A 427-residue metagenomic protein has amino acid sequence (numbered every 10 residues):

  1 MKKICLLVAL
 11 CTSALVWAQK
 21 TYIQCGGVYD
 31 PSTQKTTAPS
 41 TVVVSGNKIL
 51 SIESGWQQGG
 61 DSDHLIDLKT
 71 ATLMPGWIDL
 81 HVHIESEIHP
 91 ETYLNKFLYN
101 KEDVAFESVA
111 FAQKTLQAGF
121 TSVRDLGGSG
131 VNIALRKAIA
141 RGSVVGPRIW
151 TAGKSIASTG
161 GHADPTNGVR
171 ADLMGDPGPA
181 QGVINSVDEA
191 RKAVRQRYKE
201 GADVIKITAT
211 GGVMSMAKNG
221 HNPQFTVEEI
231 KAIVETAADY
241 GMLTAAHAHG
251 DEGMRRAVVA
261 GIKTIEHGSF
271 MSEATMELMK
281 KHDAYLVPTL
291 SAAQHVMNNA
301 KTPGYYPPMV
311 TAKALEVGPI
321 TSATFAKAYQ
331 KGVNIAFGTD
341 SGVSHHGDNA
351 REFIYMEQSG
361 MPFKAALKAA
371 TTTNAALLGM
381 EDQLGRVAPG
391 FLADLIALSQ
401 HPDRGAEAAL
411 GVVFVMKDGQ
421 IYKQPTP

Functional and structural regions predicted by a protein language model:
S13-A14: N-terminal signal peptide c-region/cleavage motif recognized by signal peptidases
V28, S32-M74: Histidine-rich, glycine-flanked metal-binding segment
A71-R141, T159-T166, E228, E252 (+1 more regions): Metal-associated gating/positioning segment near the N- to mid-region
S86-V104, Q113, T159-G178, V213-V227 (+1 more regions): Active-site gating loops and adjacent loop-to-helix segments of metal-dependent hydrolytic enzymes
I88-T92, G161-A163, S215-A217, M254-A260 (+5 more regions): Histidine/acidic-residue-rich catalytic or RNA/ligand-binding cores of hydrolases and nuclease-related proteins
K96, D239, L243, P308-M309 (+1 more regions): His/Asp/Glu-enriched, well-ordered alpha-helical/loop segment that forms or immediately abuts the divalent-metal
E107-N132, V145-S155, A202-S215, L243 (+2 more regions): Divalent metal-dependent hydrolysis catalytic cores, especially in the metallo-beta-lactamase
E189-L286, E316-I335: Histidine/acidic residue-rich metal-binding segments in metalloenzymes
